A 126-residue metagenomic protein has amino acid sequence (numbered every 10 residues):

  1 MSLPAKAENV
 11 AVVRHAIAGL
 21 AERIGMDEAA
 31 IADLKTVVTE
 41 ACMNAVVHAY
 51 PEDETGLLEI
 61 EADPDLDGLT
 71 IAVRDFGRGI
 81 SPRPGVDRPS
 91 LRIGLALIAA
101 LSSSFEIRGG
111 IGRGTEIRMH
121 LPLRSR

Functional and structural regions predicted by a protein language model:
M1, A100-R126: Flexible, glycine-/charge-rich segments associated with ATP-binding catalytic modules
A11, H15-T39: Conserved short strand/loop->alpha-helix "switch" segment adjacent to the catalytic nucleotide/phosphoryl-transfer site
E40, N44: Conserved polar catalytic motif of the HATPase_c/GHKL fold
A45-Y50: Short helix-loop "hinge" at the ATP-lid/N-box region of the Bergerat-fold HATPase_c
T55-D63: A conserved short beta-strand within the histidine kinase catalytic ATPase domain
G68-R92: Glycine-rich/acidic phosphate-handling loop/turn and adjacent ATP-lid/helix of nucleotide-binding kinase/ATPase domains
R83-I111: ATP phosphate-binding glycine-rich loop and adjacent ATP-lid/helix-beta elements within ATP-binding kinase/ATPase
